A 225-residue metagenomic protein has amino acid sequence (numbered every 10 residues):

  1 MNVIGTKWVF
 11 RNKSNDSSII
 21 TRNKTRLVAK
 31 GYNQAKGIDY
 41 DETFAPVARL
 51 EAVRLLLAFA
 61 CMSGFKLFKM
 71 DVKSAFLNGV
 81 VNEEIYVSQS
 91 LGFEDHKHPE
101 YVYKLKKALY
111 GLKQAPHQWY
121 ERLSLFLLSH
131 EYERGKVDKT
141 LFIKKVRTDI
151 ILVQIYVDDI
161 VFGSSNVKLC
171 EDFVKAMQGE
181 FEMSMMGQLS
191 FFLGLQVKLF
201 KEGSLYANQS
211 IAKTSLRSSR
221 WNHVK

Functional and structural regions predicted by a protein language model:
M1-K225: Long, low-complexity, charge-biased intrinsically disordered regions
